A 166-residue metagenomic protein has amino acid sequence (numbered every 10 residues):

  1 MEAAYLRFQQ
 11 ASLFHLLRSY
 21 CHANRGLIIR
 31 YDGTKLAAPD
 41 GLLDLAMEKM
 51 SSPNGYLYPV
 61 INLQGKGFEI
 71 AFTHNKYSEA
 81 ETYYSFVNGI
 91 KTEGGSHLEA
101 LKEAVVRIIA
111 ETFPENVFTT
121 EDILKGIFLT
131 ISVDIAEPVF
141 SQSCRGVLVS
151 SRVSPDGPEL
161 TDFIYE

Functional and structural regions predicted by a protein language model:
E2, F8-F14, R18-R145: GHKL/Histidine-kinase-like ATPase module
N24, F113-N116, V153-E166: Flexible helix-coil linker/hinge segments at domain or subdomain boundaries
P138-T161: Short, low-complexity, polybasic intrinsically disordered segments
